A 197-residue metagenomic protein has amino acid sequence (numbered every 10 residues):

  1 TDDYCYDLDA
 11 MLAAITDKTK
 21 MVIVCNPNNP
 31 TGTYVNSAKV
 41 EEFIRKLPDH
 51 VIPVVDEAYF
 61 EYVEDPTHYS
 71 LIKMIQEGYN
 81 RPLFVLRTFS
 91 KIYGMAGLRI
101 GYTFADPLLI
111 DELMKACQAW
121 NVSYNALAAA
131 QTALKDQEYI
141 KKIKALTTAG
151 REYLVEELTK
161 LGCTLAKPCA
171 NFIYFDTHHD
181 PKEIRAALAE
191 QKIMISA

Functional and structural regions predicted by a protein language model:
T1-D2, A14, E183-A186, Q191-A197: Short, intrinsically disordered, charge-balanced linker/junction segments flanking boundaries in proteins
C5-K18, P30-I52, E57-S90: Active-site pre-lysine segment of PLP-dependent enzymes
M21-P27, P53-E57, A166-P168: Short beta-strands and strand-loop turn motifs
V24, V55, V85-R87, V122 (+1 more regions): Hydrophobic residues in well-ordered beta-strands that form the structural core
I52, T164, M194: Residue-level detector of anion-binding/catalytic polar loops
P82-T159, C163-A166: PLP-dependent aminotransferase class I/II
T148, E157-Q191: Conserved PLP-binding catalytic core of the aspartate aminotransferase-like
